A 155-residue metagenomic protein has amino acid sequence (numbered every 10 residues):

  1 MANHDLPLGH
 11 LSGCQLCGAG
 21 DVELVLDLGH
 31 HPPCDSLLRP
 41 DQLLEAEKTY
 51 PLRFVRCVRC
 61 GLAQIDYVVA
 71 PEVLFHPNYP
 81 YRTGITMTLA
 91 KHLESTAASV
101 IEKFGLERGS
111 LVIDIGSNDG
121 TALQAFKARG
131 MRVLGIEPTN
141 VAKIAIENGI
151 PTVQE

Functional and structural regions predicted by a protein language model:
A2-M87: N-terminal juxtadomain amphipathic helix that follows a signal peptide/anchor or precedes a small N-terminal auxiliary
T88-G109: Conserved alpha-helix/loop element of class I SAM-dependent methyltransferases that forms part of the SAM/SAH-binding
R108-N118: Conserved class I S-adenosyl-L-methionine
D119-G130: Conserved SAM-binding loop of SAM-dependent methyltransferases across substrates and taxa, primarily the Class I
R132-E137: Conserved SAM-binding motif I beta-strand of class I
N140-A142: Helix N-cap at the beta1-alpha1 junction of Rossmann-like dinucleotide-binding domains, i.e., the first residues
A145-I146: Conserved SAM-binding loop
G149-E155: Conserved SAM-binding strand-loop segment of SAM-dependent methyltransferases
